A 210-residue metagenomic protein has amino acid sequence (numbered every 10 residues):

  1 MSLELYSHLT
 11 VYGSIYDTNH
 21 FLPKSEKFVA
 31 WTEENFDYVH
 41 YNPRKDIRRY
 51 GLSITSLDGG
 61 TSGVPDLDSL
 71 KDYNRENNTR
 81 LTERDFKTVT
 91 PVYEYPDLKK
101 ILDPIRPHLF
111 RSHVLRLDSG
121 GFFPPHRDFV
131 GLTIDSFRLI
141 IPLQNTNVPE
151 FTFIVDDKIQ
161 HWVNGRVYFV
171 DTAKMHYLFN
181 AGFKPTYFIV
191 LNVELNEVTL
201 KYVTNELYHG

Functional and structural regions predicted by a protein language model:
M1-P104: Non-heme Fe(II)/2-oxoglutarate
R106-P107, G131-D135: A short catalytic or substrate-binding loop motif that flags glycine-/basic-rich loops and adjacent residues that bind
V114-T133: Conserved short histidine dyad/triad with adjacent acidic residue
R116, T133-V148: Short, conserved beta-strand element in jelly-roll/cupin
F137-L143, V167-F169, F183-K201: A short hydrophobic beta-strand segment most commonly corresponding to one strand of the jelly-roll/cupin
P142-V163: A short beta-strand-loop-beta hairpin characteristic of the jelly-roll/cupin
Q160-M175: Conserved metal-binding segment of the jelly-roll/cupin
H176-G182: Asparagine-centered strand-capping/turn motif at beta-strand->loop junctions
